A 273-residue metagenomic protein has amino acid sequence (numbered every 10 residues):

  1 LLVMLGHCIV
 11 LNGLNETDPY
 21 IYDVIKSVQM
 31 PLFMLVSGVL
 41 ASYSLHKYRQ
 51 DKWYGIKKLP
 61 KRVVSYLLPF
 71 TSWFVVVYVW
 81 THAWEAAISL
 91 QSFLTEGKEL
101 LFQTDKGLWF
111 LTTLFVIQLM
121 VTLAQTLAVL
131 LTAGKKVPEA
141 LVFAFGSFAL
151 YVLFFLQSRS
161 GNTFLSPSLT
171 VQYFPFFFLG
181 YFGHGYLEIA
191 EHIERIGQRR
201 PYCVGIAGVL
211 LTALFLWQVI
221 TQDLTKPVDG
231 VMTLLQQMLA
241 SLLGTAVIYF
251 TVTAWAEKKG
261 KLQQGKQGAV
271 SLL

Functional and structural regions predicted by a protein language model:
L1-H46, Y66-V75: Functionally critical transmembrane alpha-helices in membrane proteins and complexes, commonly lining
L2-C8, V75, V79, F145-R159 (+1 more regions): Aromatic-anchored segments of alpha-helical transmembrane domains
D18-M30, K98-T113, L156-F178, F215-V247: Interfacial loop-to-helix transition and helix-capping segments at the boundaries of transmembrane helices
S27-L32, H46-L108, I117, C203 (+1 more regions): Transmembrane alpha-helical segments and their boundary/interface "anchor" motifs in multi-pass integral membrane
A41-R49, T122-T132, L156, L179-E191 (+2 more regions): Structural signal for the C-terminal ends of transmembrane alpha-helices and the immediately following loop
L59, V63-V79, L111-L123, L141 (+6 more regions): Hydrophobic, lipid-facing residues on alpha-helical transmembrane segments of integral membrane proteins
Q118-F148, F182-I206: Solvent-exposed interhelical
H192-L272: Alpha-helical transmembrane segments and terminal signal-anchor/GPI-anchor hydrophobic tails, characterized by long
